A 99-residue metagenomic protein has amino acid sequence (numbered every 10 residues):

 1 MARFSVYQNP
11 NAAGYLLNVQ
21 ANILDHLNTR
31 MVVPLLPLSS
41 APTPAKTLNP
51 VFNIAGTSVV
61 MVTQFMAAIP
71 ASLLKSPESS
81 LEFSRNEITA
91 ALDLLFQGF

Functional and structural regions predicted by a protein language model:
M1, N9, T89-D93: Generic detection of intrinsically disordered/low-complexity segments and helix-coil linkers/edges
A2, N18, L74-E78: Residues at structural and domain junctions
R3-V6, A12-P50: Compact nucleic-acid interaction/catalytic patches
G56-F99: C-terminal terminal-subdomain/extension
